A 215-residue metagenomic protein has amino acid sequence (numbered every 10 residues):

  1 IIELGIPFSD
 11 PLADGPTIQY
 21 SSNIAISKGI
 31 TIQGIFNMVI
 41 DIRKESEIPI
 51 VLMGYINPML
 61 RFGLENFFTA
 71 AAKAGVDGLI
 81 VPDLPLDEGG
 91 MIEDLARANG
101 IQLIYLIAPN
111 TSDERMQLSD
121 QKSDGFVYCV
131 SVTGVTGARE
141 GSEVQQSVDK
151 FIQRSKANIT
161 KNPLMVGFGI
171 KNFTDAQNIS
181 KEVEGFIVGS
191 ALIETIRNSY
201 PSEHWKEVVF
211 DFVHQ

Functional and structural regions predicted by a protein language model:
I2-P11, V76-I80, L84-E88, C129-A138 (+2 more regions): Glycine-rich phosphate-binding active-site loops on the catalytic face of alpha/beta enzymes
G5, A71, S119, I179 (+1 more regions): Conserved, mostly hydrophobic/aromatic
S9-I18, I30-I42, L60-N66, V81-A98 (+4 more regions): Active-site-adjacent beta->alpha loops and helix N-cap segments on the catalytic face of soluble alpha/beta enzymes
I35-I50, A74, S155-K161, Q215: A structural motif corresponding to the C-terminal end of an alpha-helix and its immediate exit/capping segment
E45-Y55, A96-L106, K156-G167: Short beta-strand/loop segments at the ligand-binding rim of alpha/beta enzyme cores
A71-D77, L95-I104, Q121-Y128, E182-G185: Glycine-enriched alpha-helix->loop->beta-strand junction motifs that scaffold or abut catalytic
I101-R139: Histidine/lysine/aspartate-rich catalytic loop segments that bind and position anionic ligands
T111-K122, N158-I159, I170-F186: Catalytic cores of alpha/beta
